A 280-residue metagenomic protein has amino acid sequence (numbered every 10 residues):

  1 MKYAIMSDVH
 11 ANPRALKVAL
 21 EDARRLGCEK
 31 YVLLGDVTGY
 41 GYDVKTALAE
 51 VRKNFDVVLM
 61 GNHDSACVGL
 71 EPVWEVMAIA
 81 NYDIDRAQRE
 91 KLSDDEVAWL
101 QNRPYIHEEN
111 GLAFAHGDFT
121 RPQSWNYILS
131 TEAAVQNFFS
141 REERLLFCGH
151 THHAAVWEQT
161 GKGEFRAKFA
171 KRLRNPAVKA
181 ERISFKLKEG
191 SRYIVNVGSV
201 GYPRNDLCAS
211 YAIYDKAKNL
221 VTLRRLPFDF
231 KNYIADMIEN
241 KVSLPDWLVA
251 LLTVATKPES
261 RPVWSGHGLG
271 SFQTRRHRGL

Functional and structural regions predicted by a protein language model:
M1-A4, H107-F114, K188-I194: Beta-strand-turn-beta hairpins that frame and shape the catalytic cleft of phosphate-ester-processing enzymes
M1-N54: N-terminal active-site segment of His-dependent metallophosphoesterases
M6-S7, Y31-D36, V57-N62, A115 (+2 more regions): Active-site neighborhood of phospho(di)ester-bond hydrolases with catalytic His/Asp-centered motifs
H10-A15, G39-G41, S65-V68, T120-P122 (+3 more regions): Active-site environment of divalent metal-dependent phosphoester hydrolases
A23-C28, E109, F139-E142, K188-E189: Glycine-rich phosphate-binding loop signature in dinucleotide/nucleotide-binding domains
A47, K53-E142, S243: Active-site neighborhood of divalent metal-dependent phosphoester bond hydrolases
I106-E108, A154-E158, S210-Y214: Short beta-strand scaffold segments in enzyme catalytic cores
K162-L280: Acidic, His/Gly-rich catalytic cores of divalent-metal-dependent hydrolytic chemistry
